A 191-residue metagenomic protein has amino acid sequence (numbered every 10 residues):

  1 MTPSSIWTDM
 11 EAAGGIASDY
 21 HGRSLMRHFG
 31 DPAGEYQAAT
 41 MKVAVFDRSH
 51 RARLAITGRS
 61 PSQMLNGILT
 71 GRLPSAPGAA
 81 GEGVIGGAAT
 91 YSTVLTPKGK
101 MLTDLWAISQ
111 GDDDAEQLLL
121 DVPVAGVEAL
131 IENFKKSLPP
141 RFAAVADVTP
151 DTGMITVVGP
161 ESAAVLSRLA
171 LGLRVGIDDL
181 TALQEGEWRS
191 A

Functional and structural regions predicted by a protein language model:
M1-A191: Basic, glycine/lysine-rich polyanion-binding surfaces/domains
